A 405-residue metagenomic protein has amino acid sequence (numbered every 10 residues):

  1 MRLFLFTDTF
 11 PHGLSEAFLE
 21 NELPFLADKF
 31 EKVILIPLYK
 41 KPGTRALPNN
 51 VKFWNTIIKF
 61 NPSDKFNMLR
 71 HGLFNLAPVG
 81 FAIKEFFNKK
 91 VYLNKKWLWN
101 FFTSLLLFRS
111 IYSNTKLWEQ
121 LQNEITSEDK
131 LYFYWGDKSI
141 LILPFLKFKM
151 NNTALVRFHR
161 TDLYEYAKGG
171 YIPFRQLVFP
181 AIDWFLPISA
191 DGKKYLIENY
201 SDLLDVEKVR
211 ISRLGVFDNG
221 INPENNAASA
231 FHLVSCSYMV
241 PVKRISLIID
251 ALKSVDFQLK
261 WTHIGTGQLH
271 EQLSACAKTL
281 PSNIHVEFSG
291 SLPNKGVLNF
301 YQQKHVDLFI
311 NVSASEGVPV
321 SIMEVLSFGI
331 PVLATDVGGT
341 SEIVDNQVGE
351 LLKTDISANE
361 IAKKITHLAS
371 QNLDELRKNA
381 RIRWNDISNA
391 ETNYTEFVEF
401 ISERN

Functional and structural regions predicted by a protein language model:
Y39, A181-K208: A short, active-site helix/loop in glycosyltransferases that binds the activated sugar's phosphate group
K40-K41, D162, A190-G192, R210-I221 (+1 more regions): Short beta-strand->alpha-helix junction loop in the catalytic core of nucleotide-activated group-transfer enzymes
L186, G215-V216, G220, E224-K243 (+2 more regions): Conserved donor-binding/catalytic core segment of Leloir-type glycosyltransferases
I221-P223, G296, I356, D374-S402: A charged, aromatic-enriched C-terminal amphipathic alpha-helix characteristic of glycosyltransferases across folds
S274-L298: Nucleotide-activated donor-binding/catalytic signature segment of Leloir-type glycosyltransferases, i.e., the conserved
L308, S327, P331-A334: Short hydrophobic beta-strand element within catalytic cores of glycosyltransferases and related nucleotide-activated
A314: Aromatic "clamp/platform" in nucleotide-sugar-dependent glycosyltransferases that forms part of the donor/acceptor
N346, E350-A358, H367-N372: Conserved acidic donor-binding segment of nucleotide-sugar-dependent glycosyltransferases
